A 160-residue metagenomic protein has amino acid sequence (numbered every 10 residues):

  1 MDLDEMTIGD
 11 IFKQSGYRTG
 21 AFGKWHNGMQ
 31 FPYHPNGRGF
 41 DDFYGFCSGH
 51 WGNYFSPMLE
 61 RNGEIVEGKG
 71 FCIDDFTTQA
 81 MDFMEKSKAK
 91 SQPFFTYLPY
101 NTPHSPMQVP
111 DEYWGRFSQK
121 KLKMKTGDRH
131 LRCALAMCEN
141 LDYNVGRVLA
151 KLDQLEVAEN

Functional and structural regions predicted by a protein language model:
M1-N160: Formylglycine-dependent sulfatase
